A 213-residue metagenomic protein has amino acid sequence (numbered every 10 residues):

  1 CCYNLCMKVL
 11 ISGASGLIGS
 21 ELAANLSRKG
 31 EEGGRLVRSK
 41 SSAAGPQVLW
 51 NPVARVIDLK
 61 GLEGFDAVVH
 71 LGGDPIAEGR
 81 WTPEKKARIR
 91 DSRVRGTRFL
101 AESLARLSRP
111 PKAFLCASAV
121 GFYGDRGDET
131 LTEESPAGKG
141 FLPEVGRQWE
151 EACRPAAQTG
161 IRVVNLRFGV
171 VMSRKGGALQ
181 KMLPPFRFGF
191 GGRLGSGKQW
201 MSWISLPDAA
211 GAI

Functional and structural regions predicted by a protein language model:
V9-K29: N-terminal Rossmann NAD(P)H-binding glycine-rich loop of SDR-like oxidoreductase domains
S12, L36, V68-G72, F114-V120 (+1 more regions): SDR active-site strand-loop-helix element
S42-G45, L49-F99: NAD(P)H-binding glycine-rich loop region in Rossmannoid oxidoreductase-like domains and their noncatalytic homologs
R88-G96, A137-G140, E144, Q148 (+1 more regions): Glycine-rich NAD(P)-binding loop of the Rossmann-fold in SDR/ketoreductase-type enzymes
R98-G140: Conserved Rossmann-fold NAD(P)-dependent oxidoreductase catalytic core, especially the SDR/UDP-sugar
K139-V163: Active-site Tyr-X1-5-Lys
A157-T159, V164-N165, G169-M201, L206: NAD(P)-dependent short-chain dehydrogenase/reductase
